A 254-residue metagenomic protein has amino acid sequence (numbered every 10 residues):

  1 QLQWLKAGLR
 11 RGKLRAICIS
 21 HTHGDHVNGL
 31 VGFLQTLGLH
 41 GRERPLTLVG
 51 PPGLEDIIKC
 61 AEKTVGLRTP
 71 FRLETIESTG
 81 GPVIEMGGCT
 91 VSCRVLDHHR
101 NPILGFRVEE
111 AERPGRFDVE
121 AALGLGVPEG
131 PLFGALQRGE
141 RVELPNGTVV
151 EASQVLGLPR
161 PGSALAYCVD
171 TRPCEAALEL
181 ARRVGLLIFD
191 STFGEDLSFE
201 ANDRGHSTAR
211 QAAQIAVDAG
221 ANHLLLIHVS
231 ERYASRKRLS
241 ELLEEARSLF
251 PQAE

Functional and structural regions predicted by a protein language model:
Q1-V49, E77: Active-site metal-binding motif and surrounding structural segment of the metallo-beta-lactamase
W4, L30-F33, I58-A61, A177 (+1 more regions): Hydrophobic packing residues within well-ordered alpha-helices of enzyme cores
L9-G12, F71, G87-C89, R182 (+2 more regions): Structured loop/turn residues at beta-strand edges in well-structured enzyme cores
L14-H23, G50-P51, L165-T171, I188-S191 (+1 more regions): Active-site neighborhood of phospho(di)ester-bond hydrolases with catalytic His/Asp-centered motifs
R42-E77: Active-site neighborhood of divalent metal-dependent phosphoester bond hydrolases
L67-F71, T75-H99: Charged mid-protein connector segments
G80-G81, C174-E254: Binuclear metal-ion centers of metallo-dependent hydrolases, dominated by the metallo-beta-lactamase
G87-Y167, T171-E179, L186-I188: Active-site-proximal loop/helix segment associated with metal-binding centers of metalloenzymes
